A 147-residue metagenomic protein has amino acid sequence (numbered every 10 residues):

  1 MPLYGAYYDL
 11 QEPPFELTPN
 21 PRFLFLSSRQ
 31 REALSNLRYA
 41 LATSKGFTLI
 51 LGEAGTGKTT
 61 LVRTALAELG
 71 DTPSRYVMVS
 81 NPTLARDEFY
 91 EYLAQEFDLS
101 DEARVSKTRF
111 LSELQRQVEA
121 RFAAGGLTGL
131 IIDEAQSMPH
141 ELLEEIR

Functional and structural regions predicted by a protein language model:
M1-S44: A short, basic N-terminal segment
P13-F15, P73-S74, L84-A103: Conserved NTP-binding/hydrolysis module of P-loop NTPases
F23-S28, V77-P82, F97-S106: Flexible beta-alpha connector loops of hexameric P-loop NTPases
A42-K45, T72-P73, A123-G126: Short loop/turn elements that form and flank the Walker-type P-loop nucleotide-binding site in RecA-like NTPase cores
T43-T64: Walker A/P-loop nucleotide-binding motif
T48, D71-N81: Conserved catalytic segments around the Walker B and adjacent sensor/switch elements of P-loop NTPase domains
T59-R75: Walker A/P-loop
A85-E88, S100-E145: Mid-core helix/loop region of P-loop NTP-binding domains shared across ATPases and GTPases
